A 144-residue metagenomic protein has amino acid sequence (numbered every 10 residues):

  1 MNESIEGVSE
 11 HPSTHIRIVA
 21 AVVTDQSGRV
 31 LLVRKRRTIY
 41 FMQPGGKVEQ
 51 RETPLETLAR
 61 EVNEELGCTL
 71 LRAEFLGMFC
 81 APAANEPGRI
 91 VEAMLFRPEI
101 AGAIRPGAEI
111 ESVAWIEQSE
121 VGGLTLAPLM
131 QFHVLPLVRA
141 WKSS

Functional and structural regions predicted by a protein language model:
N2-V30, K47: Conserved N-terminal beta-strand and adjoining loop/helix that marks the start of the Nudix/MutT-like hydrolase domain
R17-V19, G28, V91-M94, E111: Change "...and in nucleic-acid phosphodiester-cleaving endonucleases..." to "...and in nucleic-acid processing enzymes
V23-T24, L32, P98, W115: Conserved hydrophobic "DFG−1" position in protein kinase catalytic cores
D25, R29-C68: Conserved Nudix-box catalytic region and its N-terminal flanking loop in Nudix hydrolases and closely related
R36-F41, R105-S144: Nudix hydrolase/Nudix homology domain
G46, R60, A73, I116-S119 (+1 more regions): Structural detector for helix-capping/boundary residues
T69-M78, F96: A short coil-to-beta-strand element that immediately follows conserved catalytic motifs
F79-I104, Q118, L137: Active-site-adjacent beta-strand/loop module that shapes the phosphate/pyrophosphate-binding cleft
